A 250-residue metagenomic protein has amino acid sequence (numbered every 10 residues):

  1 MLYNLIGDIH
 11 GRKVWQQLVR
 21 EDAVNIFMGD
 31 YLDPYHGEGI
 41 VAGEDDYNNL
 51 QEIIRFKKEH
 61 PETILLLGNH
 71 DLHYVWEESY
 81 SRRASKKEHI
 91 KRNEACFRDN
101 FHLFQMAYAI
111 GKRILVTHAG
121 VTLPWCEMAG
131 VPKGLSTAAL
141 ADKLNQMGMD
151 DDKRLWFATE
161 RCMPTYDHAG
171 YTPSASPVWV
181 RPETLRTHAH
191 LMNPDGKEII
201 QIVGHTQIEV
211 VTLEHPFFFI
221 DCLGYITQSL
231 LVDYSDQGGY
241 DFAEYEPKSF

Functional and structural regions predicted by a protein language model:
M1-N4, Y108-L115, E214-H215: Beta-strand-turn-beta hairpins that frame and shape the catalytic cleft of phosphate-ester-processing enzymes
L5-G7, N25-D30, I64-N69, V116-T117 (+2 more regions): Active-site neighborhood of phospho(di)ester-bond hydrolases with catalytic His/Asp-centered motifs
I6, G11-D99, Y108: Core catalytic region of metal-dependent phosphoesterases/phosphodiesterases, especially metallo-beta-lactamase-like
H10-V14, D33-Y35, H70-W76, T122-P124 (+3 more regions): Active-site environment of divalent metal-dependent phosphoester hydrolases
L18-D22, K58-E59, I110, L191-K197 (+1 more regions): Flexible, charged surface loops at secondary-structure boundaries
I114-N193: Active-site-proximal loop/helix segment associated with metal-binding centers of metalloenzymes
R181-E244: Conserved beta-sheet core of the metallophosphoesterase superfamily
E244-F250: Short, solvent-exposed aromatic-acidic interface loops
